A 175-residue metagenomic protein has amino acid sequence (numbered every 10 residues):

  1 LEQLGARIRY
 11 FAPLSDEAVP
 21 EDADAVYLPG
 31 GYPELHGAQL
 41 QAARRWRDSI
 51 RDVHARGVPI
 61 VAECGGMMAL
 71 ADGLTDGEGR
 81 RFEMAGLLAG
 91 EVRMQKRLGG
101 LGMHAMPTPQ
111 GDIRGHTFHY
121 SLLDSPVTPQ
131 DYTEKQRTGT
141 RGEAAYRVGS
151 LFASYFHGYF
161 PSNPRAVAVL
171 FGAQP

Functional and structural regions predicted by a protein language model:
L1, R47-H54, V167, F171: Short amphipathic alpha-helical segments and helix-helix/interface helices
L1-D48: Acidic, glycine-rich loop-and-beta core segments that form the ion-binding/anion-interacting portion of active sites
A6, D22-A23, R56-V58, R81-F82 (+2 more regions): Short coil/turn connectors at secondary-structure junctions
R9-Y10, Y27, A62, A69 (+2 more regions): Structured core elements
S15-D16, Y32-E34, M67-M68, L74-T75 (+3 more regions): Short, glycine-/Ser/Thr-/acidic-enriched flexible segments
L28-Y32, G66, G149-L151: Short acidic (Asp/Glu) and glycine-rich catalytic loops that position anionic groups and cofactors
P33-A105: Cysteine-nucleophile active-site neighborhood
E91-P175: Amide-donor transfer/coupling interface in amidating biosynthetic enzymes
